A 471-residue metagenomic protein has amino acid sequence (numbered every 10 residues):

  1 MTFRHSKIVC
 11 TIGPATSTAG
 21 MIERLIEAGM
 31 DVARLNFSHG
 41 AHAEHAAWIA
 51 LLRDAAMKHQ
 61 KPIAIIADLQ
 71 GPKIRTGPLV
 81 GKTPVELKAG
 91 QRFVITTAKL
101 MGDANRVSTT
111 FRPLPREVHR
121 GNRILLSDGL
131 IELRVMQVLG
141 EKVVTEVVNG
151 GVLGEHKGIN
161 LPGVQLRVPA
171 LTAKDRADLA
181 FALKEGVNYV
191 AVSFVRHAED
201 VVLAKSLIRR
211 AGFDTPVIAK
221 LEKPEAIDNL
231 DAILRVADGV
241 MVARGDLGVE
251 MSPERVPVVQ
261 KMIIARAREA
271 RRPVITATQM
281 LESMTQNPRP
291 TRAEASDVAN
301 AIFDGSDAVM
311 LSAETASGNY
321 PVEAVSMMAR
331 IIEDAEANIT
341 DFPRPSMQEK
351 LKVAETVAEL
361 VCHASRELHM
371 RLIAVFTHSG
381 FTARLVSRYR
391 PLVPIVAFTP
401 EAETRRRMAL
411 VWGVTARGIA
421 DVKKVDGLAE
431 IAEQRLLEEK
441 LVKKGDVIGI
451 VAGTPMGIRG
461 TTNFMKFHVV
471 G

Functional and structural regions predicted by a protein language model:
M1-G471: Non-catalytic helical/linker scaffolds that mediate oligomerization, partner binding, and domain coupling around large
